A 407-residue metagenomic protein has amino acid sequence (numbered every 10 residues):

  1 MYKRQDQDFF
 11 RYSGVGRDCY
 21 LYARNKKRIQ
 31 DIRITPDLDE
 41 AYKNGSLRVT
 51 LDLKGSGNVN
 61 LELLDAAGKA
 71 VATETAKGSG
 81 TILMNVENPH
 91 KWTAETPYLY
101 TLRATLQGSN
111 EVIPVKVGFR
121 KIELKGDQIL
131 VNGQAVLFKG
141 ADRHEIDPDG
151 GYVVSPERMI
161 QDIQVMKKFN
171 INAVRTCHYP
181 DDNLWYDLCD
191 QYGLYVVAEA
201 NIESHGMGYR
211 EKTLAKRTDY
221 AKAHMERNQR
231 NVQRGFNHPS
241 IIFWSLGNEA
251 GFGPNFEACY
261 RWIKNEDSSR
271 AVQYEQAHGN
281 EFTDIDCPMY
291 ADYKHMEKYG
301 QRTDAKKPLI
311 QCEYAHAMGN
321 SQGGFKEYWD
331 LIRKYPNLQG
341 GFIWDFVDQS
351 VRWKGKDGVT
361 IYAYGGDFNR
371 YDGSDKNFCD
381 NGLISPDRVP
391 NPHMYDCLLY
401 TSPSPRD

Functional and structural regions predicted by a protein language model:
K3-V196, R227-N228, I242-F243, C259-N265 (+5 more regions): Secreted/periplasmic carbohydrate-active enzymes, especially glycoside hydrolases
I163-M166, A173-L383: Substrate-binding/catalytic cleft of secreted carbohydrate-active enzymes, primarily glycoside hydrolases
